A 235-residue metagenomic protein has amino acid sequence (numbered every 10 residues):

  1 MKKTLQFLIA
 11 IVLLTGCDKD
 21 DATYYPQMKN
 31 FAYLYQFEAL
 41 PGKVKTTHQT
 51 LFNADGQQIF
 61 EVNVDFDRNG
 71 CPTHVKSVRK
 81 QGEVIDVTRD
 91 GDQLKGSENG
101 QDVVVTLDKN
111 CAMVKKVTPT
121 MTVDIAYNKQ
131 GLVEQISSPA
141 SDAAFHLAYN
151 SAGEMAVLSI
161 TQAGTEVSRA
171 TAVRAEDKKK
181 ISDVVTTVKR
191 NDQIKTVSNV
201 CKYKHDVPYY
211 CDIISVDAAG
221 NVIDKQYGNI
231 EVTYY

Functional and structural regions predicted by a protein language model:
K2-A10: Sec-dependent signal peptide recognition, specifically the positively charged N-region followed immediately by
L14-G16: C-terminal motif of bacterial Sec signal peptides marking the signal peptidase cleavage site
D18-Y235: Buried hydrophobic residues that stabilize the cores of well-folded domains
